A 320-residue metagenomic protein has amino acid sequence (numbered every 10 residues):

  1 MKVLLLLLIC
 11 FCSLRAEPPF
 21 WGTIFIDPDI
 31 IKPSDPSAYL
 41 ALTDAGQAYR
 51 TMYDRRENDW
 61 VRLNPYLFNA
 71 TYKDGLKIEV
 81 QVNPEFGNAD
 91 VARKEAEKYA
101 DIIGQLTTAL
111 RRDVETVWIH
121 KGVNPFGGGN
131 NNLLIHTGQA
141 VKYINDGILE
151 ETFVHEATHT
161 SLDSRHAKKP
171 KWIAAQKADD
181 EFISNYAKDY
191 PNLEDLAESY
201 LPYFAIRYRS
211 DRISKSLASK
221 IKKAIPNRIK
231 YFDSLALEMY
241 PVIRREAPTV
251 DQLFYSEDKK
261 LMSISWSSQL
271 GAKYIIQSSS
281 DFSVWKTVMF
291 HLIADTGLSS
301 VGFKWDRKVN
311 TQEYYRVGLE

Functional and structural regions predicted by a protein language model:
V3-C12: Sec-dependent N-terminal signal peptides
L14-P18: Boundary at the C-terminal end of the N-terminal hydrophobic targeting segment
I30-L133: Auxiliary, metal-adjacent structural segments of Zn-dependent hydrolase domains
A89-E97, Y143-I148, T152, A187 (+3 more regions): Soluble non-cytosolic domains of exported or imported proteins
T108, T158-H166, P202-I206, L237: Sec-exported extracytoplasmic/periplasmic mature domains
G147-H166, A197: Active-site recognition of the HExxH zinc-binding catalytic motif
A174-A247: Metalloprotease/metallohydrolase-associated module, dominated by Zn2+-dependent proteases
E246-E320: Short, composition-biased motifs enriched in small/polar/acidic residues
